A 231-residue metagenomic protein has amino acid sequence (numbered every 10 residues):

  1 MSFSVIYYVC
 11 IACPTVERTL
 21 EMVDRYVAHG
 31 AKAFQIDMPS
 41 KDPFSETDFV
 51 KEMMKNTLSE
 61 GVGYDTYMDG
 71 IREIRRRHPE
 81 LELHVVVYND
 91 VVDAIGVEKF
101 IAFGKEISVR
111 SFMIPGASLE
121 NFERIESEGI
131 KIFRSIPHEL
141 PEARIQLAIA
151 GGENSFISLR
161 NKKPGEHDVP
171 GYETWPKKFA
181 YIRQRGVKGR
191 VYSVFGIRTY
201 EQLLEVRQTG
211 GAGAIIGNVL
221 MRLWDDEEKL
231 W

Functional and structural regions predicted by a protein language model:
M1-P79, I149-N154: Conserved N-terminal beta1-alpha1 strand-loop-helix module at the mouth
V5-V9, F34-I36, L83-V87, F112-I114 (+4 more regions): Hydrophobic faces of well-ordered beta-strands that scaffold small-molecule active sites in alpha/beta enzyme cores
V16-A28, E98-K99, L140-G151, R185-K188 (+1 more regions): Catalytic cores of alpha/beta
K32-P43, I107-N121, S158-E166, G196 (+1 more regions): Glycine-rich phosphate-binding active-site loops on the catalytic face of alpha/beta enzymes
D42, N89-A94, L140-P141, K163-P170 (+2 more regions): Short, small-residue-enriched loops and turns at beta-alpha junctions that line or gate enzyme active sites
F49-H84, F122-E139, G171-S193, I197-T199 (+1 more regions): Alpha-helix-loop-beta-strand connector modules within alpha/beta enzyme cores
I95-P137: Hydrophobic, well-structured mid-protein blocks that either form specific transmembrane helices
R144-Q184, L223: Glycine/Thr-rich beta-alpha phosphate-binding loop at enzyme active sites
